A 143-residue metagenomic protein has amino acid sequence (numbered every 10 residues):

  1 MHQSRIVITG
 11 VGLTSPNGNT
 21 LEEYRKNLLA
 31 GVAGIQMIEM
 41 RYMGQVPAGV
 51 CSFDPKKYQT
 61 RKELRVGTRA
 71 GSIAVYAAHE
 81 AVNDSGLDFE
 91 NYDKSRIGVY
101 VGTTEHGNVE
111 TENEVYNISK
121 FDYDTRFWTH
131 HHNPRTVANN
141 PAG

Functional and structural regions predicted by a protein language model:
M1-G143: Conserved "HGTGT" condensation-loop signature of ketosynthase/thiolase-family condensing enzymes that catalyze
